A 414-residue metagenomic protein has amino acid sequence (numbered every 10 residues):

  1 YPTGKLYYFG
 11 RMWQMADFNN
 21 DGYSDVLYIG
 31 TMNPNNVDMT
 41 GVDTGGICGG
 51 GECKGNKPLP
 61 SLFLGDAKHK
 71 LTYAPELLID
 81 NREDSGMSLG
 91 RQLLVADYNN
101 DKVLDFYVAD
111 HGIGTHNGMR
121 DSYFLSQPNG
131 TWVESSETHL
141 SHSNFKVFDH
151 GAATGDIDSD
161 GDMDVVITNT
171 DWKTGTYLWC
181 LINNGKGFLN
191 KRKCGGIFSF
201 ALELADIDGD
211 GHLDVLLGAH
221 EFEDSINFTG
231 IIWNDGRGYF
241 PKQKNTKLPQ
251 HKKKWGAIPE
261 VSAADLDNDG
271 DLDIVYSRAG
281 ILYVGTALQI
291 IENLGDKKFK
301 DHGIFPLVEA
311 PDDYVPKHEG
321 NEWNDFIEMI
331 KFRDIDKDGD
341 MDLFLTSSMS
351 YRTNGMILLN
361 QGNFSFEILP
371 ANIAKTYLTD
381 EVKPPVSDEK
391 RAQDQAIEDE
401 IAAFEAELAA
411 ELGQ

Functional and structural regions predicted by a protein language model:
Y1-Q414: Beta-propeller-forming repeat regions
